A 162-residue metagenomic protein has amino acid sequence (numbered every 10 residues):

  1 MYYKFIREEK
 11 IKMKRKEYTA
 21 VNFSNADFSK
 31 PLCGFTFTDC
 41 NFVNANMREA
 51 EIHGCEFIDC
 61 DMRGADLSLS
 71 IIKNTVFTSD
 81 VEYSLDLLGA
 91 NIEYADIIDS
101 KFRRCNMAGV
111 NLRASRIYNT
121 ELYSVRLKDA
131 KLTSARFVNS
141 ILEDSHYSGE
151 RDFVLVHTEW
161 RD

Functional and structural regions predicted by a protein language model:
Y2-D162: Tandem repeat scaffolds
